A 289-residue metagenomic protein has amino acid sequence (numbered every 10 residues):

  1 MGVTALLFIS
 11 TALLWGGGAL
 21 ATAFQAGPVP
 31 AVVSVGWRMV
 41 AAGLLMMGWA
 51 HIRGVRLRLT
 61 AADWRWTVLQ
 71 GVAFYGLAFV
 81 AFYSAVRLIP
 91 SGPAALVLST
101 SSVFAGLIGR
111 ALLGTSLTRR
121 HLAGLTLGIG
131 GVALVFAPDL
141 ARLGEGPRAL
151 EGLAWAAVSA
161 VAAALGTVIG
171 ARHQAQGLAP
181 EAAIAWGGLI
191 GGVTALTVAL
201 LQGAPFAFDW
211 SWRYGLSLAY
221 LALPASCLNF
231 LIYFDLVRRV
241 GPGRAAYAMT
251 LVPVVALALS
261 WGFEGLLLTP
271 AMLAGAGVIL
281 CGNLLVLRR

Functional and structural regions predicted by a protein language model:
M1-G36, A42, L143-R172, G191-T197: Glycine-/small-residue-enriched transmembrane alpha-helix faces in small-molecule transporters and effluxers
T11, V35-W37, F79, P93-T100 (+2 more regions): Helix-helix packing/entry segments at the starts of transmembrane helices
L14-A19, M47-L98, G106, L134 (+1 more regions): Specific transmembrane alpha-helical segments of multi-pass solute transporters/efflux pumps, especially DMT/EamA
L20-P28, R87, F136-A149, L200-S217 (+1 more regions): Membrane-interface helix termini and inter-helical loops of multi-pass transporters
Q25, S34, R38, A85 (+6 more regions): Hydrophobic/aromatic residues within transmembrane alpha-helices of multi-pass small-molecule transporters
G27-L77, F104, V161-I169, I184-G203 (+2 more regions): Transmembrane alpha-helices of multi-pass small-molecule transport proteins
M46, L117-D139, A160, T250 (+2 more regions): Hydrophobic transmembrane alpha-helices of multi-pass small-molecule transport proteins
A62-L69, L117-G130, L178-G187, G241: Cytoplasmic-side transmembrane-helix entry/capping segments in multi-pass membrane proteins
